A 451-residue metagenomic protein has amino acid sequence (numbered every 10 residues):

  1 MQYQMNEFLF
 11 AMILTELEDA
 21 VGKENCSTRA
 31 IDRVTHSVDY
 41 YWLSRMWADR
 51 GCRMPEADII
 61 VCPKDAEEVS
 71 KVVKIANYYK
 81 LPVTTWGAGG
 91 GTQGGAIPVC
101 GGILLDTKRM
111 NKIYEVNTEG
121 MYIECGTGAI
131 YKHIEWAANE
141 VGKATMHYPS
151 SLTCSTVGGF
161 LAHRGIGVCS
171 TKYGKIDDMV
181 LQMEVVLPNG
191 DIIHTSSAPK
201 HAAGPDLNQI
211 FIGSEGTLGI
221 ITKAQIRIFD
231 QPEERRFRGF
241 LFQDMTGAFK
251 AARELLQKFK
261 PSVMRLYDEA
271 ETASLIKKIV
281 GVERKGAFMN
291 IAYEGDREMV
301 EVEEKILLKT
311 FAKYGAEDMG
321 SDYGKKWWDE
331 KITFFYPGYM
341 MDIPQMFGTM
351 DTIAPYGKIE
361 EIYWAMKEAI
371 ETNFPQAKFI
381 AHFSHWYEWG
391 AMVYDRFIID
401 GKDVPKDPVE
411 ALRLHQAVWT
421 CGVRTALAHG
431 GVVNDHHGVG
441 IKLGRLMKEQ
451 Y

Functional and structural regions predicted by a protein language model:
M1-K74, G91-M121, E271-I279, G324-G348 (+1 more regions): N-terminal flexible segment immediately upstream of the FAD-binding catalytic core in FAD-dependent oxidoreductases
S27-S44, L241, F249-C421, T425 (+1 more regions): C-terminal substrate-recognition/cap domain of FAD-linked oxidoreductases
N111-R265: FAD-binding subdomain of flavoenzyme oxidoreductases
D191, V439-Y451: Activity-critical C-terminal alpha-helical subdomain
V432-V439: Short acidic/histidine-rich active-site segments
